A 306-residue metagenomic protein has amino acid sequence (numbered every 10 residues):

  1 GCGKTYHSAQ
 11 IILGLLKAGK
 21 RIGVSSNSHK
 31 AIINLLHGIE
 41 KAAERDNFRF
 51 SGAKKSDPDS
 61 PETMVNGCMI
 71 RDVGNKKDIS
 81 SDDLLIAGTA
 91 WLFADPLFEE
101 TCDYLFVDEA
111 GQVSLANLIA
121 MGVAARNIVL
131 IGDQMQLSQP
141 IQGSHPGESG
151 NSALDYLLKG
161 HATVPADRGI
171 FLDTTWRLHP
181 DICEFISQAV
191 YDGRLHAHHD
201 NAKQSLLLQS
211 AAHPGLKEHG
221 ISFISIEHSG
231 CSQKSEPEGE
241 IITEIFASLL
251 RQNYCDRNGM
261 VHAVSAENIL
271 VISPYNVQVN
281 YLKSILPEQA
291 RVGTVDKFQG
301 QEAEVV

Functional and structural regions predicted by a protein language model:
G3: Conserved glycine(s) of the Walker
H7, I11: Hydrophobic positions on the alpha1 helix immediately C-terminal to the Walker A/P-loop
G14-G19, S26-N34, G38, A90-V107 (+1 more regions): Conserved helicase motor core of SF1/SF2 NTP-dependent helicases
R21-V24, F50-S51: Conserved catalytic segments around the Walker B and adjacent sensor/switch elements of P-loop NTPase domains
K41-A94: Inter-Walker segment of RecA-like/P-loop motor cores
